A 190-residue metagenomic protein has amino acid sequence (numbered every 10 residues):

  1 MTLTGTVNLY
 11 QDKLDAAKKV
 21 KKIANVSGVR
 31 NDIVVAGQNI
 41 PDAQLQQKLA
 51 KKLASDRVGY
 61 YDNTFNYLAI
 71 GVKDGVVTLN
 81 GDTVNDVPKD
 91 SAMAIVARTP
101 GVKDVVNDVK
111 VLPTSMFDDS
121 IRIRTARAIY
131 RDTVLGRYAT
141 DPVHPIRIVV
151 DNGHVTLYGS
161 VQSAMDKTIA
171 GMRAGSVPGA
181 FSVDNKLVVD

Functional and structural regions predicted by a protein language model:
M1-D190: N-terminal targeting leaders
